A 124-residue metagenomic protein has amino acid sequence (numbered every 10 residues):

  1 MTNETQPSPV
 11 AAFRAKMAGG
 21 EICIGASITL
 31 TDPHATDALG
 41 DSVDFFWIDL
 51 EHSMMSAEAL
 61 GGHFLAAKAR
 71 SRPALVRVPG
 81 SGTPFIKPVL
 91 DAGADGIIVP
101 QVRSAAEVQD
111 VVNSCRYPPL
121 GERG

Functional and structural regions predicted by a protein language model:
M1-G25, T29: N-terminal amphipathic alpha-helix/helix-capping segment at the start of soluble metabolic enzymes
I22-I28, F46-I48, A74-R77, I97-V99: Hydrophobic faces of well-ordered beta-strands that scaffold small-molecule active sites in alpha/beta enzyme cores
I28-G40, G80-P88: Short, acidic/polar
H34-G62: Glycine-rich, proline-tolerant flexible connector loops at the mouths of alpha/beta enzymes
S42-F46, D91-G96, R116-Y117: Glycine-enriched alpha-helix->loop->beta-strand junction motifs that scaffold or abut catalytic
L50-S53, P79-G80, V102-S104: Short, ordered loop/turn segments at secondary-structure junctions
A57-T83, K87-D91, C115-L120: Alpha-helix-loop-beta-strand connector modules within alpha/beta enzyme cores
P84, G96-G124: Conserved anion-binding
